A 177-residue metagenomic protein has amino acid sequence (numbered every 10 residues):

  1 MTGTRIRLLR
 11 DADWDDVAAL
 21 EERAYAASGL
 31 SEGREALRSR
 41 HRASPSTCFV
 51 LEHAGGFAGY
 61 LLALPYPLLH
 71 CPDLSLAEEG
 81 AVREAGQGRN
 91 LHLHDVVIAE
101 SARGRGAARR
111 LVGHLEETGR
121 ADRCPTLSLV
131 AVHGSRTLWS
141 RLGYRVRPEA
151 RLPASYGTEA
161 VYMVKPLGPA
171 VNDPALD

Functional and structural regions predicted by a protein language model:
T4, G56-Y60, L91: Glycine-rich phosphate/pyrophosphate-binding loop shared by adenosine-nucleotide-utilizing enzymes
T4-V17: A short beta-loop-alpha structural element at the N-terminal edge of CoA-dependent acyl/N-acetyltransferase catalytic
A27-R83: Active-site rim helix/loop that mediates acceptor-substrate recognition in acyltransferases
S46, T158-M163: Short hydrophobic/aromatic beta-strand or adjacent loop that forms the aromatic wall/cage of a ligand/substrate-binding
L61-V97, R103, G113, A150-E159: Conserved acyl-donor/pantetheine-binding loop and adjacent beta-alpha core of acyl/acetyltransferases and related
G106: Conserved G/P- and acidic residue-centered "switch" motifs that form tight phosphate/ATP-binding loops in soluble
V112, E117-V132: Conserved GNAT acetyl-CoA-binding A-motif
A121, H133-G157: Conserved active-site alpha-helix within GNAT-family acetyltransferase domains
